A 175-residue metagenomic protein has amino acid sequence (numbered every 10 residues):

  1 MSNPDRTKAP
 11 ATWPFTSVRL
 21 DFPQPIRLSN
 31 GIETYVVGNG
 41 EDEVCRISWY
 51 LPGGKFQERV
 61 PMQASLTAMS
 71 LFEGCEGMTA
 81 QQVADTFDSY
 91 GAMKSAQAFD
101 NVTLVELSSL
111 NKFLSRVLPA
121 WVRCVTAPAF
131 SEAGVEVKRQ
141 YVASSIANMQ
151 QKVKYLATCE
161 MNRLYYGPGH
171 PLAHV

Functional and structural regions predicted by a protein language model:
N3: Pyridoxal 5′-phosphate
A9-I26, R163-V175: Histidine-acidic residue clusters that define the catalytic metal-binding segment of zinc metallopeptidase domains
R19-L20, L28-S29, Q97-N101: Short, ordered beta-strand-loop transition motifs
Q24-R27, I32-G40: A short, well-structured edge-of-sheet supersecondary motif
V37, D42-M69, T79-A127, Y155-V175: M16 family metallopeptidases and their MPP-like homologs
C75-E76: Glycine/small-residue-rich interface belts in oligomeric ring/scaffold proteins and their assembly partners
D85, P128-A147: Acidic/histidine-enriched alpha-helical segments
A143-C159: Short acidic/His-enriched helical or mixed secondary-structure segments at domain edges of catalytic enzymes and some
